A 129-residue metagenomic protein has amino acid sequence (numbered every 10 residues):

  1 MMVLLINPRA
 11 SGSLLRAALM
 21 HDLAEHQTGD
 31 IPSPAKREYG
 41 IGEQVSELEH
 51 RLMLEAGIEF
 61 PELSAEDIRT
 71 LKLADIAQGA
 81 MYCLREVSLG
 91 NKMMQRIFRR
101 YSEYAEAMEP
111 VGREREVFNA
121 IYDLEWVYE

Functional and structural regions predicted by a protein language model:
M1-E129: Alpha-helical, largely C-terminal catalytic domains that coordinate divalent metal ions via clustered Asp/Glu/His
